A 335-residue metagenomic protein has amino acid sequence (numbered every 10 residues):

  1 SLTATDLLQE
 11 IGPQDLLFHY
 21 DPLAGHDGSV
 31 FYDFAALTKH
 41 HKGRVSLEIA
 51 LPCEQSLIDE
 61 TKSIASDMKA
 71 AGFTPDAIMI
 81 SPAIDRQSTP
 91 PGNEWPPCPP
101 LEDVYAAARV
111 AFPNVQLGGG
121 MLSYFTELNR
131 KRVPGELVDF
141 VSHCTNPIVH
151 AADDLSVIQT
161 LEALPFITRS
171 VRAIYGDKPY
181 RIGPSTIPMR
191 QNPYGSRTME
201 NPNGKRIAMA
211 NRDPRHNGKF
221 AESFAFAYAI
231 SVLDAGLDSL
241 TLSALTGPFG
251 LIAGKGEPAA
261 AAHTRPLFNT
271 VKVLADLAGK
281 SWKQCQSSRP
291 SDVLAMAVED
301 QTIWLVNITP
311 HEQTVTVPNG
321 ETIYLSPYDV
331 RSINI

Functional and structural regions predicted by a protein language model:
S1, D21-L23, A50-E54, A83-D85 (+4 more regions): Active-site beta-loop-alpha junctions enriched in small/polar residues
S1-E10, S56-M68, F125-R132, F220-A229: Short, acidic/polar
S1-S46, A71, P75: Catalytic domains of carbohydrate-active enzymes, especially glycoside hydrolases
Q14-F18, G43-I49, D76-I80, L117-M121 (+3 more regions): Hydrophobic faces of well-ordered beta-strands that scaffold small-molecule active sites in alpha/beta enzyme cores
P91-N217: Noncatalytic carbohydrate-binding groove/subsite architecture in carbohydrate-active enzymes
I182-N269: Aromatic/acidic polysaccharide-binding cleft in carbohydrate-active enzymes
S287-P318: Carbohydrate-binding surface patches
I323-I335: C-terminal beta-strand-rich structural cap/linker in extracellular carbohydrate-active enzymes
